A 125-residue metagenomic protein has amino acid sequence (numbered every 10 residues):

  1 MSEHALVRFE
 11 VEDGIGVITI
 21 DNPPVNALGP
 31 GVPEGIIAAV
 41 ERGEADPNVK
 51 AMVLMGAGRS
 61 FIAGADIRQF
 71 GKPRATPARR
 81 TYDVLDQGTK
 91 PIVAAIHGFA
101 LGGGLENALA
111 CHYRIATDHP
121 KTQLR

Functional and structural regions predicted by a protein language model:
M1-A57, D83: Conserved CoA-thioester-binding segment of acyl-CoA-metabolizing enzymes
I18, L54, D66, N107-A108: Hydrophobic/aromatic residues within transmembrane alpha-helices of multi-pass small-molecule transporters
V25, R59, K121-Q123: A short, glycine- and basic residue-enriched loop/turn that sits immediately adjacent to a domain's principal
N48, M55-L85, A100: Glycine- (often His-adjacent) and acidic-residue-rich active-site loop that binds/positions the CoA thioester
L85-R125: Glycine-rich beta-to-alpha active-site loop
